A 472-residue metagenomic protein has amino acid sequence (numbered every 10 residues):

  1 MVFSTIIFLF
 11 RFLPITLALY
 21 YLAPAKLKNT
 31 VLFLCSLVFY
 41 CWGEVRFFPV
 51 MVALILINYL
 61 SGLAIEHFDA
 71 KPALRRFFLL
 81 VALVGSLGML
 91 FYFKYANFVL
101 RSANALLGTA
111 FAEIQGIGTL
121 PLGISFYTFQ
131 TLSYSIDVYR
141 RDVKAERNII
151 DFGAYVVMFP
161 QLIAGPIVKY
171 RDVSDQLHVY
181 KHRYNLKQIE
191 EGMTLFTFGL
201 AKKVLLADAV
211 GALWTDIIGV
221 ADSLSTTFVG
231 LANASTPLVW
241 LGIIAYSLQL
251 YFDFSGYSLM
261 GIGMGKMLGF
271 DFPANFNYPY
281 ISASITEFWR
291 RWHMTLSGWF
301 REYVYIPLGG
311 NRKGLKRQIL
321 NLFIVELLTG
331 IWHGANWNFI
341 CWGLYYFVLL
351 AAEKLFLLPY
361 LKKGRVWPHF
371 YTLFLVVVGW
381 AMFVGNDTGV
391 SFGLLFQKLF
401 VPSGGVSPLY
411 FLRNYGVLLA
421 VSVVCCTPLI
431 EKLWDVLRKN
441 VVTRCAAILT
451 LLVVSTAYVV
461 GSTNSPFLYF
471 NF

Functional and structural regions predicted by a protein language model:
M1-N471: Membrane-embedded transmembrane alpha-helical bundles that form the catalytic cores of multi-pass lipid-modifying
